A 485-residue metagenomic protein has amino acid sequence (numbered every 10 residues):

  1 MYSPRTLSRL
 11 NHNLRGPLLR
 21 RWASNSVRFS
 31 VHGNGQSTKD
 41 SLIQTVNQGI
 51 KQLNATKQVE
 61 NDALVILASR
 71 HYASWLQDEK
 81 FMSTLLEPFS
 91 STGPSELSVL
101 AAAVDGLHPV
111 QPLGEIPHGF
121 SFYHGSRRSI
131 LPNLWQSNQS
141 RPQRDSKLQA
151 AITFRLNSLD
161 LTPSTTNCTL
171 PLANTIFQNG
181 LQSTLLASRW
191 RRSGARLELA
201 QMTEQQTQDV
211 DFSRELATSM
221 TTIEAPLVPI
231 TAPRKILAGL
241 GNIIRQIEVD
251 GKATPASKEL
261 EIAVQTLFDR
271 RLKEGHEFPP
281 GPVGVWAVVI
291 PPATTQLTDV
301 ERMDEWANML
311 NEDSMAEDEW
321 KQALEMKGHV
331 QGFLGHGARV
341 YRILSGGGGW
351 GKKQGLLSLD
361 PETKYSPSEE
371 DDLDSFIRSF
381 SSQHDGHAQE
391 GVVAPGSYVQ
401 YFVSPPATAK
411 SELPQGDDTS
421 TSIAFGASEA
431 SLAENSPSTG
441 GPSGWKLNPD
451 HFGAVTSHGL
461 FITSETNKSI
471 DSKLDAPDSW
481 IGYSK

Functional and structural regions predicted by a protein language model:
Y2-K485: Alpha/propeptide regions of enzymes that mature by internal proteolysis
